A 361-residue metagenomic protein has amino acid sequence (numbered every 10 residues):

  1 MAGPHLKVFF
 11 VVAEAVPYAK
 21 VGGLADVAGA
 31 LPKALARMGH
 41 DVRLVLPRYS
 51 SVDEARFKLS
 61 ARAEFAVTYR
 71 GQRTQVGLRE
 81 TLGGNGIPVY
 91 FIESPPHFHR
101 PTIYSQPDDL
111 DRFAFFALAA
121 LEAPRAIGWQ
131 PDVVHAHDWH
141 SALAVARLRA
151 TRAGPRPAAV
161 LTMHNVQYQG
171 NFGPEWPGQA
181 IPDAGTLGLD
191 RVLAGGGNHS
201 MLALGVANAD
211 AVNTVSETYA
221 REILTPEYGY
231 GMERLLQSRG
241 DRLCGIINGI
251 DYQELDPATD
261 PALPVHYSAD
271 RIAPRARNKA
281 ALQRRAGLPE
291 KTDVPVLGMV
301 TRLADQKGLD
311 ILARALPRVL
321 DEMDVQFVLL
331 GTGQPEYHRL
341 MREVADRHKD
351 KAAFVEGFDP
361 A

Functional and structural regions predicted by a protein language model:
M1-A361: Catalytic cores of nucleotide-sugar-dependent glycosyltransferases that transfer UDP/GDP/TDP-activated
